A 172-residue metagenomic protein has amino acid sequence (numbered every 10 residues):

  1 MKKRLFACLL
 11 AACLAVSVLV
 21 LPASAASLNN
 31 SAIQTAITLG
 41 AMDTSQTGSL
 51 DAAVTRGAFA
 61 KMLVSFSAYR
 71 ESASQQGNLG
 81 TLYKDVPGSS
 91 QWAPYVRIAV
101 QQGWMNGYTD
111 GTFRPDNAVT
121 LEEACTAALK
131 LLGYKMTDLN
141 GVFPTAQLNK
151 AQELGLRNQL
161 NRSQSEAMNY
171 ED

Functional and structural regions predicted by a protein language model:
K2-S31, I37-A60, V64-A93, Q101-E122 (+1 more regions): Feature responds to low-complexity, polar/acidic, surface-exposed segments characteristic of secreted/exported proteins
E171: Surface-exposed binding/hinge segments that line and control ligand-binding clefts or catalytic entry sites
